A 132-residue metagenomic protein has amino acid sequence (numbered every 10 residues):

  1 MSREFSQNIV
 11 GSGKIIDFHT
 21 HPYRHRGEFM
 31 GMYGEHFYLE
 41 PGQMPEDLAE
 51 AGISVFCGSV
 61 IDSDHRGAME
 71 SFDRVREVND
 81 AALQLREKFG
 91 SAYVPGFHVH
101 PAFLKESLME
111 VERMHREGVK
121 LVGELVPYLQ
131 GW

Functional and structural regions predicted by a protein language model:
M1-E77, E112: An N-terminally biased module of ancient metal coordination in phosphate/nucleic-acid-related enzymes
F72-W132: Active-site gating/metal-coordination segments in enzymes
